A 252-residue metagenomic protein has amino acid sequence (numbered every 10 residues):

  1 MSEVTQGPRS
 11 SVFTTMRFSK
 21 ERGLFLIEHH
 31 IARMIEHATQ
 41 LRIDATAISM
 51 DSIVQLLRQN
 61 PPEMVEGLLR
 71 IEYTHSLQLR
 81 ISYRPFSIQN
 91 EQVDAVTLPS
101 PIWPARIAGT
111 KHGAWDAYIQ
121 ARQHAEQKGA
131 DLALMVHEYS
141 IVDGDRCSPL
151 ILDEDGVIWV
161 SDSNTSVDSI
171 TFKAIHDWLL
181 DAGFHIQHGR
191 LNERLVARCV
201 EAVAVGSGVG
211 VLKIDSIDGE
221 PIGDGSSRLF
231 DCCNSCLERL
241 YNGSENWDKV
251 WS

Functional and structural regions predicted by a protein language model:
M1-R58, T74-S252: Helix-start/capping segments and mature chain N-termini
N60-G67, A182: Short secondary-structure junctions
